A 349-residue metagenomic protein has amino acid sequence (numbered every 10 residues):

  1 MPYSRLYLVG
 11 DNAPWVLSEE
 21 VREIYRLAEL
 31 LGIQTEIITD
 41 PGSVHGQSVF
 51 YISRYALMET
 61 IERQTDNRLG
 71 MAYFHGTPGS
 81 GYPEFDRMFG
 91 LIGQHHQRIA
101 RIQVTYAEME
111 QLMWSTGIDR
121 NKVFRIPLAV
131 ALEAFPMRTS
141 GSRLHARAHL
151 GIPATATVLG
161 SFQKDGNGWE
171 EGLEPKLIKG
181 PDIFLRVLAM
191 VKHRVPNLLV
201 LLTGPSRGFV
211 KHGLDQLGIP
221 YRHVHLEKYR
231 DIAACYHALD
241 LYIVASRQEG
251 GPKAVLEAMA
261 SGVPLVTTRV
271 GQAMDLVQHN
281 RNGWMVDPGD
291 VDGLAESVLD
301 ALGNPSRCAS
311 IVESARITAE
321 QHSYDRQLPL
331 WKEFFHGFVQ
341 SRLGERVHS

Functional and structural regions predicted by a protein language model:
A148-H149, A154-G208: Conserved catalytic-core segment of nucleotide-activated headgroup transferases in glycan assembly
N197, G204, G208-E227: Nucleotide-activated donor-binding/catalytic signature segment of Leloir-type glycosyltransferases, i.e., the conserved
A234-L239: Short alpha-helical donor nucleotide-sugar binding micro-motif in glycosyltransferases
R247: Aromatic "clamp/platform" in nucleotide-sugar-dependent glycosyltransferases that forms part of the donor/acceptor
P264-T267, V277: Short hydrophobic beta-strand element within catalytic cores of glycosyltransferases and related nucleotide-activated
H279-N280, W284-V291, D300-S306: Conserved acidic donor-binding segment of nucleotide-sugar-dependent glycosyltransferases
G293, D300, R307-Q321, L330-E333: A short, well-ordered alpha-helix in the C-terminal region of glycosyltransferases
N304, Y324-S349: C-terminal alpha-helical cap of glycosyltransferases
